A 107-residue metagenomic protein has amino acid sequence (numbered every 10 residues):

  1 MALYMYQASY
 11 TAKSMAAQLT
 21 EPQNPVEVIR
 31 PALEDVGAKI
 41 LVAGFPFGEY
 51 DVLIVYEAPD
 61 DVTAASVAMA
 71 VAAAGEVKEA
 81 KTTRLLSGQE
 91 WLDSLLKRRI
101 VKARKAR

Functional and structural regions predicted by a protein language model:
M1-E34, K39, Y50, G88-R107: Short S/T/G/P-rich N-terminal loop/turn motif that feeds into the first structured element of a domain
Y4-S9, G44-V67: Short, well-ordered beta-strand segments in beta-rich or mixed alpha/beta enzyme and ligand-binding folds
A16, I54-V55, T82: Short N-terminal micro-motifs specific to bacterial/archaeal maturation and metal-cluster initiation sites
G37-G44, E79-K81: A short linear hydrophobic-aromatic micro-motif
P46, R84-L85: Residue-level "edge-of-site" marker
A58-R84: An amphipathic, aromatic/His-enriched active-site/gating alpha helix that lines ligand/cofactor pockets
